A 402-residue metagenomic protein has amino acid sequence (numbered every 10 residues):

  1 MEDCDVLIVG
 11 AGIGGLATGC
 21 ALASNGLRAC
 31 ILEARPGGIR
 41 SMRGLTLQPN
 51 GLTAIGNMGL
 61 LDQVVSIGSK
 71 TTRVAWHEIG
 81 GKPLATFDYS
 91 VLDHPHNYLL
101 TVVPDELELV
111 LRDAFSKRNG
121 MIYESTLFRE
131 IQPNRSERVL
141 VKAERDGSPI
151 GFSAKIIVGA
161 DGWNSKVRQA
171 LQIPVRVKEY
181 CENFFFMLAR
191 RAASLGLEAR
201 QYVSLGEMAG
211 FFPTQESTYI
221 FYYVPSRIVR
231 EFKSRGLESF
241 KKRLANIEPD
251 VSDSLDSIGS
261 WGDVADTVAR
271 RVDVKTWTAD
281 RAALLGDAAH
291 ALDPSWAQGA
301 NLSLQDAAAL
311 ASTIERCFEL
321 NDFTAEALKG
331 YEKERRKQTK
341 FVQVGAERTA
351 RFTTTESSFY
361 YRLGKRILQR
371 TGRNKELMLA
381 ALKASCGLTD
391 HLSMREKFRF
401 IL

Functional and structural regions predicted by a protein language model:
M1-C4, T53-A170, V177-L188, A192 (+2 more regions): Conserved N-terminal helical subregion
A11-G12: Glycine-rich Rossmann-fold phosphate-binding loop(s) that bind the pyrophosphate of adenine dinucleotide cofactors
G15-L16: N-terminal Rossmann-fold NAD(P) dinucleotide-binding loop
A23-R43: Glycine-rich FAD pyrophosphate-binding loop
G37-G56: Conserved N-terminal glycine-rich FAD pyrophosphate-binding loop of Rossmann-like flavoproteins
D113, R129-E130, S136-A269, D273-V274 (+1 more regions): Conserved FAD-binding catalytic core of PHBH/FMO-like flavoproteins
T278-P294: Short FAD-binding loop at a beta-strand-to-alpha-helix junction that anchors the flavin cofactor in diverse
A297, S312-L402: C-terminal helical "tail/cap" subdomain of flavin- and related membrane-associated enzymes
